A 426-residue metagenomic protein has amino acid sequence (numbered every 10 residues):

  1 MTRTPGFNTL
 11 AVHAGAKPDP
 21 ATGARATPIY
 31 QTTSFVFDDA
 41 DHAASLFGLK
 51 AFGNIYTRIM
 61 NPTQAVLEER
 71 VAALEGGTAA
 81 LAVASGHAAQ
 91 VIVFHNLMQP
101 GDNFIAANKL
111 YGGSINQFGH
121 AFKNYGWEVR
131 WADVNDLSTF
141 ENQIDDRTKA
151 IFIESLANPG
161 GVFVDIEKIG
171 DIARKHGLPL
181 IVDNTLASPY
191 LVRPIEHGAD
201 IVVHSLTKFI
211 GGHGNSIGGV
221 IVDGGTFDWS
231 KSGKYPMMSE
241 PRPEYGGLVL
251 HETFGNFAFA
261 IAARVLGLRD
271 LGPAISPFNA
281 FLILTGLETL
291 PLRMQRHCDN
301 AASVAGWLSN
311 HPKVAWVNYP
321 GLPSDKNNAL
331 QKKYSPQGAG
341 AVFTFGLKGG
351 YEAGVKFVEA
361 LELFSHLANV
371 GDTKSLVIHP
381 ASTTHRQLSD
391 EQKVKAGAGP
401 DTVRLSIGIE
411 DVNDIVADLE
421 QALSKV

Functional and structural regions predicted by a protein language model:
T2-N61, E69-R70: N-terminal "arm"/small-domain region of PLP-dependent enzymes with the aminotransferase-like
T2-R3, A11-H13, K17-P20, A79-N310: Conserved PLP-enzyme active-site core in the AAT-like
D39-V91, G113-A121: Conserved N-terminal alpha-helix of the aminotransferase class I/II PLP-enzyme fold
F52, T78, N279, I283 (+3 more regions): Short amphipathic alpha-helical segments
G76, R147, K313-W316, L363 (+1 more regions): Glycine-centered tight turns that cap/initiate beta-strands
G119-H120, E128-R130, D146, I166 (+4 more regions): PLP-dependent enzyme catalytic core of the Aspartate aminotransferase-like
V222, T344-G346, S406-G408: Short hydrophobic/aromatic beta-strand micro-patches that form the beta-sheet surface supporting nucleotide- or nucleic
L271-A274, F278-A280, T289, M294-R296 (+3 more regions): Conserved small-domain helix->loop->beta segment predominantly found in fold-type I
